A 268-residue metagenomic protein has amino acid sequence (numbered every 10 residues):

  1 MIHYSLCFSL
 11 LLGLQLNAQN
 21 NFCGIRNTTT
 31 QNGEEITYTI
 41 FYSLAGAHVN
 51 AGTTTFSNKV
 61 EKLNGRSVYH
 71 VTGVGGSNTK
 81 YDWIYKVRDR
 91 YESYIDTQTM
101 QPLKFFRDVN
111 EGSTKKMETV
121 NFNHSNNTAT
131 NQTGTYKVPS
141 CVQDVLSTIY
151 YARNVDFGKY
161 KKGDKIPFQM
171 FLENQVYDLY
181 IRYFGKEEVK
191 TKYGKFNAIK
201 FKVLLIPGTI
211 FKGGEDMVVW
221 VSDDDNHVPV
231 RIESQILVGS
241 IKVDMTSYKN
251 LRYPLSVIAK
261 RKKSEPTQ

Functional and structural regions predicted by a protein language model:
M1-H3: N-terminal hydrophobic targeting signals that begin at the initiator methionine
S5-Q15: Bacterial N-terminal signal peptides
C7-F8, T148, Y160: A generic signature of intrinsically disordered, low-complexity regions enriched in glycine/proline and charged/polar
Q19-F122, Y160-Q268: Acidic, serine/threonine-rich low-complexity disordered tracts
T114-F157: Hydrophobic, well-structured mid-protein blocks that either form specific transmembrane helices
